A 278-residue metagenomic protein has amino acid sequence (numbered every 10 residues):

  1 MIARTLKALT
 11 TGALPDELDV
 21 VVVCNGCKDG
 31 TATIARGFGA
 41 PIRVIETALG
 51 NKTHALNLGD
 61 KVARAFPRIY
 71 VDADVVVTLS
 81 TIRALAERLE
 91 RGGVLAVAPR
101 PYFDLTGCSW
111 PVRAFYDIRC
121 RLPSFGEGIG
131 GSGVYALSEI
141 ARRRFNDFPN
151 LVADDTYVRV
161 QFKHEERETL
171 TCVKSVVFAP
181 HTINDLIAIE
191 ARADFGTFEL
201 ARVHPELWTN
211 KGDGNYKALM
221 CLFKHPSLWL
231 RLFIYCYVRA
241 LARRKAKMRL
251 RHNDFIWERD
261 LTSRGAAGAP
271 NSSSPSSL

Functional and structural regions predicted by a protein language model:
M1-A3, D29-G37, S80: Acidic helix N-cap motif at the loop->helix transition within catalytic regions of sugar-transfer enzymes
M1-T11: Short, well-formed alpha-helical segments that are part of the catalytic scaffolds of diverse glycosyltransferases
L6, E17-G26, I45: Short beta-strand/loop segment that forms part of the nucleotide-sugar
A8, C24-A32, L49: A conserved acidic beta->alpha catalytic loop
T33, E46-A63: Glycine-rich, basic loop-to-helix element that forms the pyrophosphate-binding segment of sugar-nucleotide handling
R68: Short aromatic/hydrophobic "clamp" motif used to bind/position activated sugar donors
L79-W110: Conserved donor NDP-sugar-binding/catalytic core segment of glycosyltransferases
A179-P180, A188-L278: Terminal low-complexity segments of carbohydrate-biosynthetic enzymes
